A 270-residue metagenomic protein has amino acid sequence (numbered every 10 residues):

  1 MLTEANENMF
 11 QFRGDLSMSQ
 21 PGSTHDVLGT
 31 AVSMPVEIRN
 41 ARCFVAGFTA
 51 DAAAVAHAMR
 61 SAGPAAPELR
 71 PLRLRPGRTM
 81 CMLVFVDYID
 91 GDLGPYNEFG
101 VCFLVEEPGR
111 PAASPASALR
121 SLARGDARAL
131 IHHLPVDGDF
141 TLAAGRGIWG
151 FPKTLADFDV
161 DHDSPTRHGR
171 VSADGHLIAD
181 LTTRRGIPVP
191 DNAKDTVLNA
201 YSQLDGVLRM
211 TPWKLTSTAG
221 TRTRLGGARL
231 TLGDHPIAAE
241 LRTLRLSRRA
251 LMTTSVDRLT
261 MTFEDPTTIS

Functional and structural regions predicted by a protein language model:
L2, F10-G29, H133-S270: Interaction-surface and assembly-scaffold signal
L2-D92, Y96, P108, I237 (+3 more regions): N-terminal domain-onset segments
T24-A31, R39-V45, A66-A193: Structured soluble/peripheral alpha/beta segments that form catalytic or ligand/cofactor-binding pockets
